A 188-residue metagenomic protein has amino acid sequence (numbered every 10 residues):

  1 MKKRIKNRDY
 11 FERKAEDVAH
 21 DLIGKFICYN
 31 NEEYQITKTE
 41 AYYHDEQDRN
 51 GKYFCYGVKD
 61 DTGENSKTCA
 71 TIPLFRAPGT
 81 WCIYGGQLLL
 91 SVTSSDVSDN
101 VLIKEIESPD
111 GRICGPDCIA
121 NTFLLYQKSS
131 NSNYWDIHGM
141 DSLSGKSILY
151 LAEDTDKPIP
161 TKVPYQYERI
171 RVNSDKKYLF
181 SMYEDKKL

Functional and structural regions predicted by a protein language model:
M1-L188: Conserved, well-structured core segments that form or line functional sites
